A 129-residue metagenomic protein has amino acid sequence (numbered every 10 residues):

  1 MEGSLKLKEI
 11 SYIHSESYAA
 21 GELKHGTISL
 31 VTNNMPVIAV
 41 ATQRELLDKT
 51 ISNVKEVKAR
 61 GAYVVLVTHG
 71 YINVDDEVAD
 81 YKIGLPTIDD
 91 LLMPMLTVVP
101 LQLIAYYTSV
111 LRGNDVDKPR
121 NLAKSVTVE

Functional and structural regions predicted by a protein language model:
M1-E129: A SIS-like phosphosugar-recognition module
